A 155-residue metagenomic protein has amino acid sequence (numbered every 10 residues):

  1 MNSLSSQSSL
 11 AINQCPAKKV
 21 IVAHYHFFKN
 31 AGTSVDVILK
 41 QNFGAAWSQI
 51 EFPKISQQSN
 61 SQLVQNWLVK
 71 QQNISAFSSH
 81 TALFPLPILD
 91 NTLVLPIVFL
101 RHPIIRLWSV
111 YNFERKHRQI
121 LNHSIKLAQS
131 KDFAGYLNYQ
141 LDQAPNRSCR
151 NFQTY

Functional and structural regions predicted by a protein language model:
M1, V22-K54, Q58: N-terminal pre-catalytic "stem/leader" segment of glycosyltransferase-like enzymes
M1-I21: Juxtamembrane luminal stem/stalk of type II transmembrane Golgi/ER carbohydrate-processing enzymes
L4-S9, Q49, S56-V98, I105-Y155: PAPS-dependent sulfotransferase catalytic domain
A17, Y25-F28, G32, K70 (+2 more regions): Aromatic-acidic/polar surface patches that form glycan- and anion
A23-H24, V98-L100: Short hydrophobic beta-strand that contains or immediately precedes a catalytic carboxylate
K29, I104-I105: Conserved beta-strand elements of beta-rich interaction domains across eukaryotes, especially beta-propellers
